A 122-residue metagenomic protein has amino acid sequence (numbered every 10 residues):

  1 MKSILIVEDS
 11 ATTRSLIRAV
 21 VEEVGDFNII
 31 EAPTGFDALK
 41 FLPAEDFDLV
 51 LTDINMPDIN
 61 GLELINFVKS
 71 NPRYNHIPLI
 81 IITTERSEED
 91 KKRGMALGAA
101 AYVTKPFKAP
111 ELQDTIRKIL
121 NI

Functional and structural regions predicted by a protein language model:
E8: Conserved acidic carboxylate
A11-I30: Two-component/phosphorelay signaling modules centered on CheY-like receiver
E31-L49: Acidic, metal-coordinating helix/loop segments flanking the phosphotransfer/catalytic sites of two-component signaling
D53, T83: Active-site residues of response regulator receiver
M56: Receiver (REC) domain active-site loop signature in two-component systems and cognate sites in sensor histidine kinases
F107-I116: C-terminal output helix
